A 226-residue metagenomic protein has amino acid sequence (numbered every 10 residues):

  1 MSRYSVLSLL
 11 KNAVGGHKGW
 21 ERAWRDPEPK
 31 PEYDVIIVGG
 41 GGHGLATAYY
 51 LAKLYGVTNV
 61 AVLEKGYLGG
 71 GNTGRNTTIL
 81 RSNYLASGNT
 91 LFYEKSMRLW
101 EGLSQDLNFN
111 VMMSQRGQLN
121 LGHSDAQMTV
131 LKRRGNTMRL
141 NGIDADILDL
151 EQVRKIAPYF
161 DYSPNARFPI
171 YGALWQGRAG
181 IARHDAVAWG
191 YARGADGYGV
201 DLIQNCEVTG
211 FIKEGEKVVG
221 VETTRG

Functional and structural regions predicted by a protein language model:
M1-V35, Y50-T58: Extreme N-terminal leader/targeting segments of oxidoreductases
G15-A23, L45, E216-V221: Short gly/ser/thr-rich secondary-structure transition/capping motifs
I37-V38, V62: Hydrophobic Val/Ile/Leu positions in short beta-strands of Rossmann-like dinucleotide-binding domains
G40-L45, K65: Glycine-rich Rossmann-fold phosphate-binding loop(s) that bind the pyrophosphate of adenine dinucleotide cofactors
A52-G74: Glycine-rich FAD pyrophosphate-binding loop
T77-Y159: Dinucleotide-binding Rossmann-like beta1-alpha1 core, especially the glycine-rich loop that anchors the ADP
A126, I156-I170, I212-G220: A short, glycine/Asx- and small/polar-enriched loop/turn that sits immediately N-terminal to a beta-strand
L174-G226: Helical element adjacent to the flavin cofactor pocket in flavoenzyme catalytic cores
